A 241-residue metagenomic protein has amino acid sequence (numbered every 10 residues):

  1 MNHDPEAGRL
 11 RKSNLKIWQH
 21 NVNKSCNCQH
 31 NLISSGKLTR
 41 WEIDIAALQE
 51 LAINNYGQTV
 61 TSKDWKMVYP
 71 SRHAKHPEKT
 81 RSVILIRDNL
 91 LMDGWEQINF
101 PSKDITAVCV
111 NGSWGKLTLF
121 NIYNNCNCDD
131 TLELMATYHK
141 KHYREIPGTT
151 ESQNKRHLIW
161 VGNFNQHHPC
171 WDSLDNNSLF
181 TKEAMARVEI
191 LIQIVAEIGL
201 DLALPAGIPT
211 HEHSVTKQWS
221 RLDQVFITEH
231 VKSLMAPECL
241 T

Functional and structural regions predicted by a protein language model:
M1-T241: A shared catalytic/ligand-binding motif for oxyanion handling
